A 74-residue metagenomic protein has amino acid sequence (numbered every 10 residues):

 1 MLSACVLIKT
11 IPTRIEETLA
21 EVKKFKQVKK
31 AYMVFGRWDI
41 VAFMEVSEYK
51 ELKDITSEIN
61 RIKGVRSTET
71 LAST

Functional and structural regions predicted by a protein language model:
M1-T74: A compositional/biophysical signature of low hydrophobicity enriched in polar/charged and small residues
